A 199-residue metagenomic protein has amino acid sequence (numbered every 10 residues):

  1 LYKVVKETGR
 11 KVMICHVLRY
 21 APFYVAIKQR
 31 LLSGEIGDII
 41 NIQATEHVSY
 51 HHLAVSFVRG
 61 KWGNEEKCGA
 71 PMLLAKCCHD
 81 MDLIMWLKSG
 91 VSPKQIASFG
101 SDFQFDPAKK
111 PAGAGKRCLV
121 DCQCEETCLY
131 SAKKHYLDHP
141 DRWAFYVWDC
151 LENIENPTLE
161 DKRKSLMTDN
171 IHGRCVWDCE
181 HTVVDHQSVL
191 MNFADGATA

Functional and structural regions predicted by a protein language model:
T8-M13, L18-R174: Predominantly a Rossmann-like dinucleotide-binding segment in NAD(P)-dependent oxidoreductases
D169, V176-A199: Glycine-enriched catalytic-core subsegment of oxygenase/oxidase enzymes
